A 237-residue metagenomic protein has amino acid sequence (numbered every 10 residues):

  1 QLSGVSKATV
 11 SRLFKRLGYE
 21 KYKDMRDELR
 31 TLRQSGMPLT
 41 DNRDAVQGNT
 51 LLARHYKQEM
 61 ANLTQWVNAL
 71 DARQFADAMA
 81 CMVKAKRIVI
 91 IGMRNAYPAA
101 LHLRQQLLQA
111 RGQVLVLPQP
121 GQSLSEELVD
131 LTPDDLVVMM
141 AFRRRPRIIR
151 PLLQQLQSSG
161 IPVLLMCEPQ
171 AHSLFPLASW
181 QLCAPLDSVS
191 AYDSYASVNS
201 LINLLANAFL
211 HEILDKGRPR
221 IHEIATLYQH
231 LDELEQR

Functional and structural regions predicted by a protein language model:
L2-Q74: HTH-adjacent hinge/linker in prokaryotic transcriptional regulators
S3, Y22, G48-L52, Y56 (+7 more regions): Generic structural signal for well-ordered, non-membrane alpha-helical segments in soluble metabolic enzymes
K15, R30, V83, H222-T226: Short amphipathic alpha-helical surface patches that mediate protein-protein
V83-I213: Glycine-rich phosphate-binding loops that contact phosphosugars or nucleotide phosphates
D215-R237: A short, charged, Gly/Pro-tolerant segment at domain boundaries
